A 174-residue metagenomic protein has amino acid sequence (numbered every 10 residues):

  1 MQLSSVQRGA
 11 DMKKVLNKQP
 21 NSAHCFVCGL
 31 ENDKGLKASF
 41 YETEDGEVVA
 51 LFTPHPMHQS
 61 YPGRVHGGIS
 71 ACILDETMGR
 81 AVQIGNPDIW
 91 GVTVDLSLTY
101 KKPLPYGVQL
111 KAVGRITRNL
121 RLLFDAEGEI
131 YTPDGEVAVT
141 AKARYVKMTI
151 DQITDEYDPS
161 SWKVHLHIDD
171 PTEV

Functional and structural regions predicted by a protein language model:
L3, T77-K111: Hydrophobic beta-strand-centered segment that forms part of the acyl-chain substrate-binding groove
L3-N17, P105-Y106, T117-V174: HotDog/MaoC-like acyl-thioester-processing domains
K14-F26: N-proximal, solvent-exposed amphipathic alpha-helical segments enriched in charged/polar residues
N21-S22, K34-L36, G46-V48, W90-L96 (+2 more regions): A generic structural signal for short beta-strands and their flanking turns/coil linkers
A23, V27-V65: Catalytic strand-loop segment that frames the active site of acyl-thioester-processing enzymes
Y41-T43, R115-N119: Short beta-strand micro-motifs enriched in acidic
A50, L96-Y100, G114, G128 (+1 more regions): A structural signal for short, well-ordered beta-strand segments
G68-C72: Conserved N-terminal beta-strand and adjoining loop/helix that marks the start of the Nudix/MutT-like hydrolase domain
